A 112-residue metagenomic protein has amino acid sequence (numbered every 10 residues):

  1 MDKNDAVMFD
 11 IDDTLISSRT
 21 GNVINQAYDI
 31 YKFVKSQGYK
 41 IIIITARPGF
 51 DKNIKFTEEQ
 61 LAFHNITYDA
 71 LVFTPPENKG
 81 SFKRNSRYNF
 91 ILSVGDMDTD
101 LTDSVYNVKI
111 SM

Functional and structural regions predicted by a protein language model:
M1-P75: Alpha-helical substrate-recognition element adjacent to the catalytic core
K52-M112: C-terminal cap/substrate-recognition subdomain and adjoining C-terminal extension of metal-dependent phosphatase-like
